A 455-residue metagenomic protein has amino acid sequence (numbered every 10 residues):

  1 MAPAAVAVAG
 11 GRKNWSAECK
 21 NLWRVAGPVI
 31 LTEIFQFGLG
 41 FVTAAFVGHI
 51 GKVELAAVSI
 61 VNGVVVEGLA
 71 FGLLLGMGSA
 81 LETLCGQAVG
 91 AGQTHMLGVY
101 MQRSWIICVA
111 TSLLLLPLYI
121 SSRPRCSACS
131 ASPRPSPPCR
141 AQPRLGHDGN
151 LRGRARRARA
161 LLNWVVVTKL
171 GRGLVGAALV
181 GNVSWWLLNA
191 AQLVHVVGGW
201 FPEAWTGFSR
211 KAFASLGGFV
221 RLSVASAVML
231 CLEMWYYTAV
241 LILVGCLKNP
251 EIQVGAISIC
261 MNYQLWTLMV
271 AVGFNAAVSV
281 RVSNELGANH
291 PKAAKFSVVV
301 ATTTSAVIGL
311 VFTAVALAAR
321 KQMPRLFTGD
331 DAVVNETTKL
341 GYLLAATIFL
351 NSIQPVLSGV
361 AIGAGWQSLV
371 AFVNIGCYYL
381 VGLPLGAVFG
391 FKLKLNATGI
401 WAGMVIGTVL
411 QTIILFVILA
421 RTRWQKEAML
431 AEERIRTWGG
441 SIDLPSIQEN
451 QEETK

Functional and structural regions predicted by a protein language model:
M1-A26, A141, R172-I242, C246 (+1 more regions): Interhelical loop/hinge segments that connect adjacent transmembrane helices in multipass membrane
A2-A5, K20-E82, V224-V244: Signature of the first transmembrane helix
N14, L22-V25, F46-L69, A91-M96 (+9 more regions): Interfacial/gating helices of multi-pass transporter permease domains
E18-C19, R134, L145-G149, R156-A190 (+8 more regions): Membrane-interface helix-loop junctions in multi-pass transport and translocation proteins
F37-A56, S127-A131, V165-R172, A227 (+5 more regions): Helix-terminus/linker motif at the lipid-water interface of multi-pass membrane proteins
F41-A44, L55-L116, A256-R320, Q354-G363 (+1 more regions): Small-residue-rich hydrophobic transmembrane alpha-helices
L69-A70, L118, R134-N150, R157-A158 (+6 more regions): Alpha-helical transmembrane segments of multi-pass membrane proteins
L114-P137, A141, V311-V334, T338: Short membrane-interface helical motifs at transmembrane helix boundaries in multi-pass membrane transporters
